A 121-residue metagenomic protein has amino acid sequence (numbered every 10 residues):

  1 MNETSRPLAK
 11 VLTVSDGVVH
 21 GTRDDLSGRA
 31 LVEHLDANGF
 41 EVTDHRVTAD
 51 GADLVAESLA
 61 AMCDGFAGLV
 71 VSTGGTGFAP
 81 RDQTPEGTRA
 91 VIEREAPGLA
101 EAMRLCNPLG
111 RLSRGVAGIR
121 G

Functional and structural regions predicted by a protein language model:
M1-G121: Non-catalytic beta/alpha edge segments that cap or flank active sites
